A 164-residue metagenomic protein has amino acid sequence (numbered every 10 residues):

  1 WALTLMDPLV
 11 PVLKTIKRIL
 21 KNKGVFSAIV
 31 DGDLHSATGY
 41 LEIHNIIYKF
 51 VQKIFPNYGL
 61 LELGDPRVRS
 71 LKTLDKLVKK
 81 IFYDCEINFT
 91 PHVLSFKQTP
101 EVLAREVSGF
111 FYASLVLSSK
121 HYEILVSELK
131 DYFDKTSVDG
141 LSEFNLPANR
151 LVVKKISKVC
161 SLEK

Functional and structural regions predicted by a protein language model:
W1-L5: Short catalytic micro-motifs in class I SAM-dependent methyltransferases
M6, V10, E123-V126: Non-membrane alpha-helical structural segments and their capping/turn regions in soluble enzymes
V10-P11, K17-L94: Conserved catalytic/acceptor-binding region of the Class I
Y40-I47, L71-L74, V78, A104-V107 (+2 more regions): Hydrophobic alpha-helical core bundles mediating ligand binding, dimerization, or RNAP-core interactions
I81-Y83, A104-V107, L146-K164: Core SAM-dependent methyltransferase catalytic element
E86-G140: C-terminal helical/coil "lid" or tail adjacent to the Rossmann-like core of SAM-dependent
D134-K135, L141-S142, L146-L151: C-terminal alpha-helical interaction module
